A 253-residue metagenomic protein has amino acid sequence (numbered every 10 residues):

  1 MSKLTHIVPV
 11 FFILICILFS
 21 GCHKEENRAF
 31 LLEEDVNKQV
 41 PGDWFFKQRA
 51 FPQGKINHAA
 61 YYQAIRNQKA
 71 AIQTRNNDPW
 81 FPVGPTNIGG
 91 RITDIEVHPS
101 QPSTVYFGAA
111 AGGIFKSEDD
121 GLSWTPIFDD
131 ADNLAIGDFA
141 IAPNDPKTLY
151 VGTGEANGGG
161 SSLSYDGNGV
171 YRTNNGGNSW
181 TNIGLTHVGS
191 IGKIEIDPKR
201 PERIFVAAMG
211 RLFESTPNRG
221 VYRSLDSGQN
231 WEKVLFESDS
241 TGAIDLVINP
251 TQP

Functional and structural regions predicted by a protein language model:
M1-P9: Bacterial N-terminal signal peptides that target proteins for export
V10-F11, G167: Generic hydrophobic-segment detector
L18-G21: C-terminal motif of bacterial Sec signal peptides marking the signal peptidase cleavage site
K24-P253: Beta-propeller blade termini and top-face loops
